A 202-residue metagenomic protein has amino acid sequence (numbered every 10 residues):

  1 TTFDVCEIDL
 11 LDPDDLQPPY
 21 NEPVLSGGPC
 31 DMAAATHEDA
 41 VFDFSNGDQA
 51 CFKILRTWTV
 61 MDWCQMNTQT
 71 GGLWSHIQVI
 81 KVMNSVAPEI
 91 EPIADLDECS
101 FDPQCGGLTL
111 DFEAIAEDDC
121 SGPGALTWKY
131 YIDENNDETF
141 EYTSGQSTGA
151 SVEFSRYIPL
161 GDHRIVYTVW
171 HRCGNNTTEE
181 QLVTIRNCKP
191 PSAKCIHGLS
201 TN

Functional and structural regions predicted by a protein language model:
T1-N202: Proline-threonine-serine-rich low-complexity tracts
